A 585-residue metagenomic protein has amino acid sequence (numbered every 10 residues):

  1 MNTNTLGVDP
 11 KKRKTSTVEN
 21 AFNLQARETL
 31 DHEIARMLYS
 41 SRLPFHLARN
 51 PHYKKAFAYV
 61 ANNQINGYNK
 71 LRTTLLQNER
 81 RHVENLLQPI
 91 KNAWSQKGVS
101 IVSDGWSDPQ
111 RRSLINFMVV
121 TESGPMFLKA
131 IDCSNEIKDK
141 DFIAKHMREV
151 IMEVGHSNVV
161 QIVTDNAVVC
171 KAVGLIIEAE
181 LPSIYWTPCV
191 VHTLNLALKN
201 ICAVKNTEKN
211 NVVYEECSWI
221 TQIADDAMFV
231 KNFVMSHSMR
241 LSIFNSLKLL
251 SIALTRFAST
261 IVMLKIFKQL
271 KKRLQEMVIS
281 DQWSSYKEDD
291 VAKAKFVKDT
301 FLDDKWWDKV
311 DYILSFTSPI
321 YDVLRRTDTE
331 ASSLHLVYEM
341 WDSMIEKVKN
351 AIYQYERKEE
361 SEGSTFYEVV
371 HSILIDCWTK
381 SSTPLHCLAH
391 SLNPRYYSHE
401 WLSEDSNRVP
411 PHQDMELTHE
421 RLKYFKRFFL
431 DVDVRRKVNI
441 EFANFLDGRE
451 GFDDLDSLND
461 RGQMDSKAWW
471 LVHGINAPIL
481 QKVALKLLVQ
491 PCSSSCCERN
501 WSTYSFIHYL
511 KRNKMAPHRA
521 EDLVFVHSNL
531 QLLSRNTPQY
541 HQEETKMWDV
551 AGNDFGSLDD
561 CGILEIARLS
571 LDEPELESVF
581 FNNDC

Functional and structural regions predicted by a protein language model:
M1-N62, T73-A93, K97, P125 (+5 more regions): A zinc-binding module initiation signal
K11, S134-E136, V160, C202-F229 (+3 more regions): C-terminal regulatory segments
R36-M37, R42, D108-R112, M118-V159 (+6 more regions): Electropositive, glycine- and tryptophan-enriched low-complexity nucleic-acid-binding patches
R49, S113-I115, A130-C133, F142 (+9 more regions): Short coil/turn segments at secondary-structure boundaries
Y53, D104, V119, M147 (+12 more regions): Mobile genetic element proteins and their domesticated derivatives, centered on retroelements and DNA transposons
A58-V60, Q64-M126, S157, S242 (+5 more regions): Structured nucleic-acid-interacting core domains from mobile-element enzymes and related host factors, especially RNase
E84-I90, V99-W106, S113-N116, H146-V150 (+9 more regions): Eukaryotic intrinsically disordered and solvent-exposed regulatory patches
N158-V160, V173-W283, E360-Y367, Q539: Surface-exposed, charged/polar loop-rich segments that form substrate/cofactor-binding or regulatory interfaces
